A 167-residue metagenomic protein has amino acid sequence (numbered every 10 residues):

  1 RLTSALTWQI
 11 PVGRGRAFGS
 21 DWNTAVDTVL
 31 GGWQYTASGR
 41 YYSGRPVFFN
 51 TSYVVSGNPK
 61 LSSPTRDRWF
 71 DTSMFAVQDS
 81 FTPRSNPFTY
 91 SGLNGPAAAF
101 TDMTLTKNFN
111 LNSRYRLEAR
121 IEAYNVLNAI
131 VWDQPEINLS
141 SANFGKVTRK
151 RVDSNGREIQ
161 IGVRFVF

Functional and structural regions predicted by a protein language model:
R1-F167: Short, solvent-exposed micro-motifs at the edges of structured domains
